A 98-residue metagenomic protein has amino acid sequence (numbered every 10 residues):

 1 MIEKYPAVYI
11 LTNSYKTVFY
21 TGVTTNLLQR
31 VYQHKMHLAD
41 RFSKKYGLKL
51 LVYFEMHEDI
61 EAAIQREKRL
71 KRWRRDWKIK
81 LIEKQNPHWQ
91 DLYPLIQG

Functional and structural regions predicted by a protein language model:
M1-L50, F54-M56, E61-K68, Q85-P87 (+1 more regions): GIY-YIG nuclease catalytic motif and its immediate N-terminal context
K68-L81: Short arginine-rich
